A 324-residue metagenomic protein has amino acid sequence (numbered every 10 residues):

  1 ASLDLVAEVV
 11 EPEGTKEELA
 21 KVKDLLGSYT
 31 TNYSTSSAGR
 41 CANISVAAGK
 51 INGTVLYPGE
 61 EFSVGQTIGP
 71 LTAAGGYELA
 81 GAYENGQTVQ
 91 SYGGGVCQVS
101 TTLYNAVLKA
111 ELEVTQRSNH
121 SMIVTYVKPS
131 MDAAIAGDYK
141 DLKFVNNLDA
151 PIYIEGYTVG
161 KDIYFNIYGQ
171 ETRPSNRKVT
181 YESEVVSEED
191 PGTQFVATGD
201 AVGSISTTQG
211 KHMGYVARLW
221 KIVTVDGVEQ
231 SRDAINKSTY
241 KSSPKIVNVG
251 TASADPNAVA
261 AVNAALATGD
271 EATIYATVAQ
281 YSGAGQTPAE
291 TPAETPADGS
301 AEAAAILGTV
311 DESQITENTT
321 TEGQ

Functional and structural regions predicted by a protein language model:
A1-Q324: Well-ordered beta-sheet/strand-loop patches within structured domains
